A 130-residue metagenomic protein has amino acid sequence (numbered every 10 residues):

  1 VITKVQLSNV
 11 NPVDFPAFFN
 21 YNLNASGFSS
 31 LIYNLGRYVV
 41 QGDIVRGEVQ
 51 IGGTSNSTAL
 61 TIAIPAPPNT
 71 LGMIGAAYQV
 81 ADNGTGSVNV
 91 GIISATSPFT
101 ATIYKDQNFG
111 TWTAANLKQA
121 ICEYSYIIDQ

Functional and structural regions predicted by a protein language model:
V1-I32, N69-M73, V80, I121-Q130: Glycine-rich, low-complexity segments
V1-S8, T58, A76, A101 (+2 more regions): Hydrophobic transmembrane signal anchors and adjacent membrane-proximal interface regions, especially in viral
I2, G53-L60, N69, A95 (+2 more regions): Intrinsically disordered/low-complexity terminal segments and short unstructured peptides
T3, S30, V39, N56 (+4 more regions): Polar low-complexity intrinsically disordered regions enriched in Ser/Thr and small residues
T3-S8, G36-Q41, E48-Q50, A63-P65 (+2 more regions): Beta-strand-rich, repetitive solenoid scaffolds
F19, I62, F99-A101, C122: A broad, low-specificity signal marking well-ordered, structured residues that form hydrophobic/aromatic
L31-D82, I121-I127: Beta-rich globular "head" domains
T85-K118: Structured beta-strand segments within beta-sheet-rich domains
